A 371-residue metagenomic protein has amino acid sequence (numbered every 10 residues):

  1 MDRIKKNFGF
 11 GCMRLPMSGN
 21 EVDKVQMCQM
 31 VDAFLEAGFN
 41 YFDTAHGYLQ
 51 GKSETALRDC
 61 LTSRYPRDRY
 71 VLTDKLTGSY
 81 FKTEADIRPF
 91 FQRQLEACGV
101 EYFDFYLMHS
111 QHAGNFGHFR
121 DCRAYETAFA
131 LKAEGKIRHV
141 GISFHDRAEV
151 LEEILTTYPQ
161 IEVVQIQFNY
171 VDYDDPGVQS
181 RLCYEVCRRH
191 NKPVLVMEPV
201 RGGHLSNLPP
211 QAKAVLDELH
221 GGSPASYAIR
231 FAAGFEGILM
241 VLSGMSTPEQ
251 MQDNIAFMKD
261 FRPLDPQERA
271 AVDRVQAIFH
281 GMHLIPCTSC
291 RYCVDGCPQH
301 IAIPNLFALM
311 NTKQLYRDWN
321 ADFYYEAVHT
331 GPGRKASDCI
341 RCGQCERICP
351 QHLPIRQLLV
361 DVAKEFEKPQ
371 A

Functional and structural regions predicted by a protein language model:
M1-Y70, E101, T127, A133: N-terminal binding-site loop/beta-alpha segment at the start of enzyme catalytic domains that lines or forms
K6-G11, F42-T44, Y70-D74, F103-M108 (+4 more regions): Hydrophobic faces of well-ordered beta-strands that scaffold small-molecule active sites in alpha/beta enzyme cores
C12, H46-L49, L107-S110, F144 (+4 more regions): Residues that line or immediately flank small-molecule/substrate-binding pockets and catalytic motifs
S18-G19, D32, E36, F81-V200 (+3 more regions): Glycine/proline-rich, positively charged, aromatic-decorated active-site loop/lid region on the catalytic face
D32-L35, F39-N40, D59, L182-A371: Structured C-terminal cap/extension of enzyme domains
Y48, R64-A85, H109: Structural motif corresponding to the early beta-alpha repeats
S53-L57, R147-E152, M251: Short, well-ordered alpha-helical microsegments
R58-V71, Y125, Y158-V164, I255-F261: Short, electropositive alpha-helical surface patch
